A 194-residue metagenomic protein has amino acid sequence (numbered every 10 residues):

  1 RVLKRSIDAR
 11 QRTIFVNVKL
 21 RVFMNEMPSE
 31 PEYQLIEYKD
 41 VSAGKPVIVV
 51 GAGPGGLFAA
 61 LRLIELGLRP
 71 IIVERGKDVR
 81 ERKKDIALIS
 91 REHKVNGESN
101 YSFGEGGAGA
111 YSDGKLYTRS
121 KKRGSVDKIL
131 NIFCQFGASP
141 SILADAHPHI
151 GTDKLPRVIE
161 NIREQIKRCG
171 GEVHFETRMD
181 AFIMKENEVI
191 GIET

Functional and structural regions predicted by a protein language model:
R1-K45: Extreme N-terminal leader/targeting segments of oxidoreductases
R1-V2, Q11-F15, E81, A87-V173 (+1 more regions): Conserved N-terminal/central alpha/beta ligand/cofactor-binding core
V2-I7, F175-I190: A conserved short coil-to-beta-strand element within the FAD-binding core of flavoproteins
D40-G55, I71-V73: Beta1/beta-strand and adjacent pyrophosphate-binding region of the FAD-binding site in flavoprotein oxidoreductases
G44-P46, L143, E176, I192: Phosphate-coordination loops involved in phosphoryl transfer and adenosine-cofactor binding
R62-L63: Aromatic pocket-lining residues of Rossmann-like dinucleotide-binding sites
L68-R75, V79: Short beta-strand "acidic-cap" motif of Rossmann-like dinucleotide-binding folds
